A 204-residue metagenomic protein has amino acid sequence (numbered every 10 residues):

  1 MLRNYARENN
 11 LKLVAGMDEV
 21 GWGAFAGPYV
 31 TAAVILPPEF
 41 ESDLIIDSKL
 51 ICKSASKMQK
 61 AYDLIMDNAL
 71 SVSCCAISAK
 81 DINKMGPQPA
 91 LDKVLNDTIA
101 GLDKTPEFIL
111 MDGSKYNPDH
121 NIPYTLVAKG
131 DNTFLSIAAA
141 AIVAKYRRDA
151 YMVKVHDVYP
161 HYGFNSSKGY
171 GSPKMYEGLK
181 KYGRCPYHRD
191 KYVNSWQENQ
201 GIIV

Functional and structural regions predicted by a protein language model:
M1-V204: RNase H-like, Mg2+-dependent phosphodiesterase core, and more generally RNA phosphate-backbone-engaging helix-loop
